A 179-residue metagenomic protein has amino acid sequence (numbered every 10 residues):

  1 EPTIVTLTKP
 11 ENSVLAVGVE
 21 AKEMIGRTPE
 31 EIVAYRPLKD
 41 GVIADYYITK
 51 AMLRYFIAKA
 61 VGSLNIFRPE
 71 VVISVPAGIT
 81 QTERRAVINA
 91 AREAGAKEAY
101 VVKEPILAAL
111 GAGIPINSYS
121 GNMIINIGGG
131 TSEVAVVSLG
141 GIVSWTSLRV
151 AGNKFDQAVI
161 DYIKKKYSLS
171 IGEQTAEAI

Functional and structural regions predicted by a protein language model:
E1-I127, A135-I179: Nucleotide/phosphate-binding catalytic cleft detector across ATP-hydrolyzing and phosphate-transferring enzymes
G130: Conserved Rossmann-like nucleotide-cofactor binding loop
